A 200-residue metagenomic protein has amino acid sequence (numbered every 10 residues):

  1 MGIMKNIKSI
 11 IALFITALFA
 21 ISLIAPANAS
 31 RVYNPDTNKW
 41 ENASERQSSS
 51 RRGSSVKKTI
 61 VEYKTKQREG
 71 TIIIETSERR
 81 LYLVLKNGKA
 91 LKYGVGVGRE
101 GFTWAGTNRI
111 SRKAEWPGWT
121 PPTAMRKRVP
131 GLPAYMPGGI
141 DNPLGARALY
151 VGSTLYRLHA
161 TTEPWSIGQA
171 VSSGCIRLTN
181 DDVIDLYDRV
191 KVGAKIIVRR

Functional and structural regions predicted by a protein language model:
G2-F14: Bacterial N-terminal signal peptides that target proteins for export
L13-S22: Bacterial N-terminal signal peptides
L23-A29: Sec/Tat signal peptide C-region and signal peptidase I cleavage site
A29-S49: N-terminal propeptides/low-complexity segments immediately following signal peptides in secreted or periplasmic proteins
N42-T161: Gly/Pro-biased beta-strand-loop elements
S55-K57, W165-G174: Short, basic/aromatic beta-hairpin or loop at an interaction surface
I60-E62, G174-N180: Short, structured beta-strand/loop micro-motifs enriched in basic residues and often containing a Trp
Y135, D181-R200: N-terminal targeting pre-sequences for secretion and organelle import
